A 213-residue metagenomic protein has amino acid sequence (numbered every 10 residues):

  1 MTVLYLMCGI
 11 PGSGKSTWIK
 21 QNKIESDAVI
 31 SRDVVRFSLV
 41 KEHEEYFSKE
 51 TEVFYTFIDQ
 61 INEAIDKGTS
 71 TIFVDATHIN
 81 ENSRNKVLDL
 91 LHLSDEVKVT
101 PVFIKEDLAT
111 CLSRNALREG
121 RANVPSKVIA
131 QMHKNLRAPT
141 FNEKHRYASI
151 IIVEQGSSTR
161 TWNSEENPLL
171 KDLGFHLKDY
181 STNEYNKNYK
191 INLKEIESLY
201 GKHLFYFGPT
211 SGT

Functional and structural regions predicted by a protein language model:
M1-Y5, G68-S70: Pre-Walker A (Motif I) flank of P-loop NTPase domains
L4, C8, S13, E106-G212: Conserved GTP-binding G-domain of TRAFAC-class P-loop NTPases and closely related GTPase folds
M7-S13, W18-N22, E81-N82, K86-D89 (+2 more regions): A structural preference for long, well-packed, hydrophobic secondary-structure segments
T17-S70: Conserved substrate/cofactor phosphate-moiety recognition/catalytic segment in nucleotide-dependent phosphotransferases
D27, T71-I72, K98-V99, I150 (+1 more regions): Hydrophobic anchor at the start of a short beta-strand that flanks the dinucleotide cofactor-binding loop
V35-F37, I79, A109: Active-site loop signature of alpha/beta-hydrolase-fold enzymes
H43, F47-F54, T77, A122 (+1 more regions): Flexible, glycine- and charge-enriched loops at secondary-structure boundaries
K49-V99, F103-I104: Glycine-rich phosphate-binding loop used to anchor ATP phosphates in small-molecule kinases, encompassing both
